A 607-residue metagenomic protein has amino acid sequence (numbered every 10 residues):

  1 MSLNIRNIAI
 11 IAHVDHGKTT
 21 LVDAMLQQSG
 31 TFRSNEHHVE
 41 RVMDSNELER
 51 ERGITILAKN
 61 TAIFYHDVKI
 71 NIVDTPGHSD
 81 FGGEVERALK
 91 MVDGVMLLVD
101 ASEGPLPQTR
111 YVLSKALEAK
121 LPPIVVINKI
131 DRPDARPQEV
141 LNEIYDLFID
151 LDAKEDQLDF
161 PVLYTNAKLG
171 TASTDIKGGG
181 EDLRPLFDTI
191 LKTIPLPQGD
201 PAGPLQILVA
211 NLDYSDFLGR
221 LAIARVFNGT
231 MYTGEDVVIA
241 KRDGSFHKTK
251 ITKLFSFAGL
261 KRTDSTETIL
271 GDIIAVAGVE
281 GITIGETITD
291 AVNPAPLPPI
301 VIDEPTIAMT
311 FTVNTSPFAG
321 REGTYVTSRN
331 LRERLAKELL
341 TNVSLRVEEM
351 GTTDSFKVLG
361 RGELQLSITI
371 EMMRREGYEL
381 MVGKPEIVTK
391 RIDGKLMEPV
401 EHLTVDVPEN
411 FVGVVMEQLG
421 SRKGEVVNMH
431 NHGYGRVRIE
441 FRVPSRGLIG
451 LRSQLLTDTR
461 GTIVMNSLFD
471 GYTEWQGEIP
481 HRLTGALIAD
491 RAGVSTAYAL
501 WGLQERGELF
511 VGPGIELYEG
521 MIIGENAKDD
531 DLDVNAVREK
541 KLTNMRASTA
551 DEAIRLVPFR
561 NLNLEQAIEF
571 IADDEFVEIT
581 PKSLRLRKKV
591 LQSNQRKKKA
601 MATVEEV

Functional and structural regions predicted by a protein language model:
M1-V607: Structural and coupling elements of P-loop NTPases
